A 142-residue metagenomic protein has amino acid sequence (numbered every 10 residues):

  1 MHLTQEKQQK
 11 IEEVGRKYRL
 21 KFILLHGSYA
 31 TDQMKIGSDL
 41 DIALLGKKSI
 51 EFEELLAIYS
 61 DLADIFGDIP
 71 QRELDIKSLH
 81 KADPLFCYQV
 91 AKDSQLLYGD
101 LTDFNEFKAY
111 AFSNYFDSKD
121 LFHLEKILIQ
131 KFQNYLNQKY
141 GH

Functional and structural regions predicted by a protein language model:
M1-F22, A30-D32, S49-H142: Catalytic core of pol beta-like nucleotidyltransferases
H26-S38: Short edge beta-strands and adjacent turn/loop segments
S38-L40, L74: Change "...and in nucleic-acid phosphodiester-cleaving endonucleases..." to "...and in nucleic-acid processing enzymes
A43-L45: Short hydrophobic/aromatic beta-strand micro-patches that form the beta-sheet surface supporting nucleotide- or nucleic
